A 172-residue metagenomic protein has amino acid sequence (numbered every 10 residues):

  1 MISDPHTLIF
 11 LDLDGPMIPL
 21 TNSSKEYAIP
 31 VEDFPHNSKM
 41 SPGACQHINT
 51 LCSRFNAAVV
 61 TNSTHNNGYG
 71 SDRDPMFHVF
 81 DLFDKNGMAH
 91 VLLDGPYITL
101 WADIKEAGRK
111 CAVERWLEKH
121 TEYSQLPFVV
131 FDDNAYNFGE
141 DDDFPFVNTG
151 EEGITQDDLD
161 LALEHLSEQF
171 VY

Functional and structural regions predicted by a protein language model:
M1-H6, E168-Y172: Short intrinsically disordered terminal tails
I2-I104: Alpha-helical substrate-recognition element adjacent to the catalytic core
D74-Y172: C-terminal cap/substrate-recognition subdomain and adjoining C-terminal extension of metal-dependent phosphatase-like
